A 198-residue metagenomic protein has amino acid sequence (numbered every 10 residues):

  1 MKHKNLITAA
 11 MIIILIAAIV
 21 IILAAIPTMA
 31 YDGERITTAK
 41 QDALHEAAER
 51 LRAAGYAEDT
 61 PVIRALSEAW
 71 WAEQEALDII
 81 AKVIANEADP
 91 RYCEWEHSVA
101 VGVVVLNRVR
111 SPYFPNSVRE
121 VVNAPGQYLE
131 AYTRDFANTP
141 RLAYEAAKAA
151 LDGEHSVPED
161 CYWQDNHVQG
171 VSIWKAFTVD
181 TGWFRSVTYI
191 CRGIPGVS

Functional and structural regions predicted by a protein language model:
M1-K40: Gram-positive cell-envelope targeting signals
A9, T38, P61, V179-G182 (+1 more regions): N-terminal compositionally biased, intrinsically disordered segments and leader/signal-like regions
V20, R35, H45, R52 (+4 more regions): Proteins with a high burden of low-complexity, intrinsically disordered sequence enriched in S/T/G/P/A and R, requiring
T28-E73: N-terminal, intrinsically disordered, polar/charged segments of Gram-positive cell-envelope systems that serve as
S67-S198: Bacterial extracytoplasmic/cell-wall-associated proteins, especially those involved in peptidoglycan
